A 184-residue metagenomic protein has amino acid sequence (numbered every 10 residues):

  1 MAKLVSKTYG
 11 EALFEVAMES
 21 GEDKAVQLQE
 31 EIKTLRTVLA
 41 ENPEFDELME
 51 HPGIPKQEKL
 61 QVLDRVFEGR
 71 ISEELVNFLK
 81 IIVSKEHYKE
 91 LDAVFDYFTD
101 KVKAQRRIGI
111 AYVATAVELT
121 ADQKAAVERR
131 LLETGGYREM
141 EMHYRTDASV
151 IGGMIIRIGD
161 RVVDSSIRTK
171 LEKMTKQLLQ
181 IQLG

Functional and structural regions predicted by a protein language model:
M1-G184: Elongated, mostly alpha-helical coiled-coil "stalk/stator" tethers of large membrane protein machines
